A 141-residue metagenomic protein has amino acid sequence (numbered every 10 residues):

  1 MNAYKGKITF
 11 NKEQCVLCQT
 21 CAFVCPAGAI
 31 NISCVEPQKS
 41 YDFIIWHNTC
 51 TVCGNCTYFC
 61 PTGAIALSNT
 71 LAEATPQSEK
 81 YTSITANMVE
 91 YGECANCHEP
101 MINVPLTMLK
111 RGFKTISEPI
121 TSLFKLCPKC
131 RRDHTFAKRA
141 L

Functional and structural regions predicted by a protein language model:
M1-K39, L71-T107, L123-F124, C130-L141: Ferredoxin-type iron-sulfur electron-transfer modules and their immediate structural context
F10-N11, I45-N48: Long, contiguous interaction/targeting segments characteristic of exported/extracellular or secretory-pathway proteins
Q19, C53-G54: Short tyrosine-centred short linear motifs in exposed loops/low-complexity segments
I30-N31, C56, I65-A66: Short hydrophobic beta-strand motif reused across regulatory alpha/beta modules
H47-C50, I116-H134: Cysteine-rich micro-motifs
F59-A74: Short, structured interface segments
